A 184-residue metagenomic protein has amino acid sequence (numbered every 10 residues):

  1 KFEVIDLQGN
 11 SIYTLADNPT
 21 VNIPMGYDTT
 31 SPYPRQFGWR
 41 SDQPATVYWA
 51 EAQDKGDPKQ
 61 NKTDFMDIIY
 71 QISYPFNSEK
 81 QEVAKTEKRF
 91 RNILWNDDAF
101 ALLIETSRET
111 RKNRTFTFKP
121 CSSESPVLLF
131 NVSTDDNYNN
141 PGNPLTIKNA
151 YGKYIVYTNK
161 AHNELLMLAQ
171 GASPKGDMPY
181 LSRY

Functional and structural regions predicted by a protein language model:
K1-Y184: Peripheral, non-catalytic segments that deliver or gate enzyme domains
